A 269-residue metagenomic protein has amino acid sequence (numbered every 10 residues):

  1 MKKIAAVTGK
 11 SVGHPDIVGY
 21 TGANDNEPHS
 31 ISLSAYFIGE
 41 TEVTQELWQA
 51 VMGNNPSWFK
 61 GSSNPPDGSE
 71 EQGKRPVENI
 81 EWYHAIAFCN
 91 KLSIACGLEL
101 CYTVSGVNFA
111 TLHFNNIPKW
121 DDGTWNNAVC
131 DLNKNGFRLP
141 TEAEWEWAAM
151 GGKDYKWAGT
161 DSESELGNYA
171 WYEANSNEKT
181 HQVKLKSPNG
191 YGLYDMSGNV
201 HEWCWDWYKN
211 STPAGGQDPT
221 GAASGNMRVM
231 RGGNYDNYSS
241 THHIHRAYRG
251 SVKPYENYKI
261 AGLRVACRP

Functional and structural regions predicted by a protein language model:
M1, P28, L33-A35, Q72-K74 (+9 more regions): Extracellular structured ligand-interaction cores
K2-A5, K10: N-terminal module-boundary/linker segments of secreted carbohydrate-active enzymes
K3, W58, P76, K156 (+3 more regions): Conserved beta-strand positions that form and line the central face of beta-propeller blades
S11-A35, M52, P56-S63, D67 (+2 more regions): Short, polar loop/linker segments at the starts of domains and inter-domain junctions
H14-Y20, S32-S162, N168, D206-N210 (+1 more regions): Active-site microenvironments of metalloenzymes and redox enzymes
D25-H29, K153-K156, S176-K179, M196-P269: Surface-exposed recognition segments
G123-K134, G167-S197, A222-S224, G250-K253: Short, well-ordered junction/capping motifs at the entry into regular secondary structure
